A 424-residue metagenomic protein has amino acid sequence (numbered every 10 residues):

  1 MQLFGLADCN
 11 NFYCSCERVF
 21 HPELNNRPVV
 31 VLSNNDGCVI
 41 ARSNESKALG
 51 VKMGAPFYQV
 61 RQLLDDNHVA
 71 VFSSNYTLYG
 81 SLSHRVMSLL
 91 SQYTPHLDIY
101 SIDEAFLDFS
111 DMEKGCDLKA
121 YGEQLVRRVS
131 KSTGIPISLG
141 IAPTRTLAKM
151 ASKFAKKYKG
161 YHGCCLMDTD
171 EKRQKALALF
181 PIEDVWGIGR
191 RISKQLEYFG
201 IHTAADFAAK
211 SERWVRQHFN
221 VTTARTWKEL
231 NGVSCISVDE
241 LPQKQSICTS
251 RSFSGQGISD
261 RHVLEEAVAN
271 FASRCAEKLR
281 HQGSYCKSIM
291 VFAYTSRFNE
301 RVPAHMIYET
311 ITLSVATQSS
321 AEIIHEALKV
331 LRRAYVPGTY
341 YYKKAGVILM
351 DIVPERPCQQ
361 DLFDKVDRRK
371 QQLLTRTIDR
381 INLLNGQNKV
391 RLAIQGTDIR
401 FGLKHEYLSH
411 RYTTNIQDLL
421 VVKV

Functional and structural regions predicted by a protein language model:
M1-N231, V238, R368-V424: Gly/Gly-Pro- and Ser/Thr-rich, intrinsically disordered tail segments characteristic of DNA damage-repair and tolerance
N25-R27, I135, Y285-K287, I307-E309 (+2 more regions): A generic structural signal for short beta-strands and their flanking turns/coil linkers
Y100-E104, A142-R145, S284-S288, Y340-K344: Short Gly/Ser/Thr- and Asp/Glu-enriched loop/turn motifs at secondary-structure junctions
A105-D111, Y308-S314, C358-D364: Short, hydrophobic beta-strand segments
D111-M112, T144-A148, Y294-N299, L349-E355 (+1 more regions): Short, internal active-site loops enriched in acidic
I192-T339: DNA-contacting surface of Y-family translesion DNA polymerases
L328-K329, R333-L384: C-terminal hydrophobic structural anchor segments that stabilize assembly/packing rather than catalytic chemistry
